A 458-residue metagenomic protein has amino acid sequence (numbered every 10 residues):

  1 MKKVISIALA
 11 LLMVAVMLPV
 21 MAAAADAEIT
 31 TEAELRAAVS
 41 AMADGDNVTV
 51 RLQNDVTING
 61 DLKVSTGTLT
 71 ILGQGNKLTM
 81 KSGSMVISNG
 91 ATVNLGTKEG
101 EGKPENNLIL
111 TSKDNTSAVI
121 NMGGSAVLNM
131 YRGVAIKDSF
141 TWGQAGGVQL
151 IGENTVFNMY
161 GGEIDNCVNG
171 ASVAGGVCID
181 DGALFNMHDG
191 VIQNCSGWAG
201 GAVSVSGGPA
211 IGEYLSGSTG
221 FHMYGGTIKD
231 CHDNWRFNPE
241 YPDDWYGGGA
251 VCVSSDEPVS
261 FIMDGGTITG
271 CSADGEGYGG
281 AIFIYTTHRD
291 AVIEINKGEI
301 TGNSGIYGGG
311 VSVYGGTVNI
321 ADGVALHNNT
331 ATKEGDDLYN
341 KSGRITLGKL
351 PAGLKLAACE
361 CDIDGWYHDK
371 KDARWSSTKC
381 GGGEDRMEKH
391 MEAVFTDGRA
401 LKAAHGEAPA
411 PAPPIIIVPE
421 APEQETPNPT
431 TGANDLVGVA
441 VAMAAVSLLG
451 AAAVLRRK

Functional and structural regions predicted by a protein language model:
M1-A25, G450, K458: Sec-dependent, cleavable N-terminal signal peptides
M17-A27, N428-V437: Sec-dependent signal peptide cleavage junction
A25-A41, A321-P419: Extracellular/surface-exposed low-complexity segments
E32-L35, N47-L69, G75-K81: N-terminal extracellular ligand-recognition/capping segment immediately after the signal peptide
T57-D61, M80-I87, T111-G123, F140-I151 (+7 more regions): Extracellular beta-strand/beta-solenoid scaffold signature
L72-K77, T92-T111, V127-D138, V156-V168 (+7 more regions): Right-handed parallel beta-helix
D435-R456: A cross-kingdom C-terminal cell-surface attachment/processing module
